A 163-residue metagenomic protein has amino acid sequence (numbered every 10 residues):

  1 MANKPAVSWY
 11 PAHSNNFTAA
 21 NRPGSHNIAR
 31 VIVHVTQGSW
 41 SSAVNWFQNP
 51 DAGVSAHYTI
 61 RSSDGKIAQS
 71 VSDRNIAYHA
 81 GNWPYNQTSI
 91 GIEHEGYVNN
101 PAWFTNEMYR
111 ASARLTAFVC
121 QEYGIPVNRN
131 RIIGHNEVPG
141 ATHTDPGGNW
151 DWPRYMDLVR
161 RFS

Functional and structural regions predicted by a protein language model:
M1-N86: N-terminal catalytic cores of peptidoglycan-degrading enzymes
A2-H13, A19-G24, V98-S163: Basic/polar, cationic surfaces and motifs that engage anionic cell-wall and phosphate/carboxylate ligands
Q69-V71, G81-T88, W152-S163: Surface-exposed, interaction-prone regions with an acidic/low-complexity signature
